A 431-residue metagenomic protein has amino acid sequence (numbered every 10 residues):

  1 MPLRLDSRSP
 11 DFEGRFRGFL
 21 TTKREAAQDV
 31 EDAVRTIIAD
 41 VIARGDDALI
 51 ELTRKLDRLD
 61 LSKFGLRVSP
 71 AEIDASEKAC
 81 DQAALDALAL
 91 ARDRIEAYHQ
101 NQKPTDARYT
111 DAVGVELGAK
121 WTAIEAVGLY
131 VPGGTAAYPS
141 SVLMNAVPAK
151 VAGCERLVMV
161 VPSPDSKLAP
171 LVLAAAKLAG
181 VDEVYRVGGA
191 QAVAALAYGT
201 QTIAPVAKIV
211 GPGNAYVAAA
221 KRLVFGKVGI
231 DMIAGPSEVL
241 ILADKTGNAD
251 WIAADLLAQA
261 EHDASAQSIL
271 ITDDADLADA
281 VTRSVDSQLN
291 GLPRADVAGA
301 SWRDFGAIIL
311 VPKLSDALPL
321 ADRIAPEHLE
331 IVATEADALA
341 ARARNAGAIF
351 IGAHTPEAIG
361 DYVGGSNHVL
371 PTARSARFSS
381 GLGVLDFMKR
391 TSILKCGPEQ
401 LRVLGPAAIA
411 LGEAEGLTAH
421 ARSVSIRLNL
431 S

Functional and structural regions predicted by a protein language model:
M1-E125: N-terminal Rossmann-like NAD(P)+-binding subdomain of aldehyde/semialdehyde dehydrogenases
L3-R8, E183-G188, I308-K313: Short acidic-hydrophobic, aromatic-tinged amphipathic segments that line or gate anion-handling sites
Y109-A174: Conserved small-residue-rich beta-alpha loop and adjacent elements that most often cradle the phosphate/pyrophosphate
E155-P164, S268-D274, V281: Short internal beta-strands
G180-Q267: Conserved NAD(P)+-binding/catalytic subdomain of aldehyde/semialdehyde dehydrogenases
H262, L270-A346: A glycine- and small/hydrophobic-rich beta-loop-beta segment that serves as a flexible "lid/hinge" or phosphate-binding
R323-S431: C-terminal core of ALDH-fold dehydrogenases
